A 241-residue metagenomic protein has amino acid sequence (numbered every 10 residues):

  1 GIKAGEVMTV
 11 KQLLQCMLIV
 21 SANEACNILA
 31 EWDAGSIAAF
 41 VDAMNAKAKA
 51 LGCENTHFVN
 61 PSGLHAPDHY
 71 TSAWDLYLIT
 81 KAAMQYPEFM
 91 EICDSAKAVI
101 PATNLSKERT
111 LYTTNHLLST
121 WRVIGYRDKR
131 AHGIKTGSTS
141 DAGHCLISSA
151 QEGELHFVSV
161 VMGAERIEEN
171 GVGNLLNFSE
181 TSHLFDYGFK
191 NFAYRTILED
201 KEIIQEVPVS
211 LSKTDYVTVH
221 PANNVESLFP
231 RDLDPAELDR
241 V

Functional and structural regions predicted by a protein language model:
G1-W74, L78-P87: Active-site-adjacent loops and short helices of periplasmic peptidoglycan-processing enzymes
C53-E54, D68-Y70, W74-D75, T80-V241: Domain-terminus/edge residues, biased toward the C-terminal soluble/receptor-binding domains of extracytoplasmic
